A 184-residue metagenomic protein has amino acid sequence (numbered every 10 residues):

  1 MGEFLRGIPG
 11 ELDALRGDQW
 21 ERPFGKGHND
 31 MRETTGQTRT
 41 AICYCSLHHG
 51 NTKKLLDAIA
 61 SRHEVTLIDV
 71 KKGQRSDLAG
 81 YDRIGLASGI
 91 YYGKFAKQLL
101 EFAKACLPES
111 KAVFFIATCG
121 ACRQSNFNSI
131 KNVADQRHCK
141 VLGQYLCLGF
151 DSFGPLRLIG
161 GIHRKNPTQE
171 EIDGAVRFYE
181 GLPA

Functional and structural regions predicted by a protein language model:
G2-L5: Extreme N-terminal basic, low-complexity initiation segments that serve as generic localization/processing leaders
G7-L15, W20, F24-K26, M31-C43 (+4 more regions): FMN-binding flavodoxin-like domain, especially the glycine-rich phosphate-binding loop
H49-K54: Short N-terminal binding/cap micro-motifs at the start of the first secondary-structure element
K71: Conserved acidic residues
Q74-A79: Short amphipathic alpha-helix with an adjacent loop that forms part of the alpha/beta core around
